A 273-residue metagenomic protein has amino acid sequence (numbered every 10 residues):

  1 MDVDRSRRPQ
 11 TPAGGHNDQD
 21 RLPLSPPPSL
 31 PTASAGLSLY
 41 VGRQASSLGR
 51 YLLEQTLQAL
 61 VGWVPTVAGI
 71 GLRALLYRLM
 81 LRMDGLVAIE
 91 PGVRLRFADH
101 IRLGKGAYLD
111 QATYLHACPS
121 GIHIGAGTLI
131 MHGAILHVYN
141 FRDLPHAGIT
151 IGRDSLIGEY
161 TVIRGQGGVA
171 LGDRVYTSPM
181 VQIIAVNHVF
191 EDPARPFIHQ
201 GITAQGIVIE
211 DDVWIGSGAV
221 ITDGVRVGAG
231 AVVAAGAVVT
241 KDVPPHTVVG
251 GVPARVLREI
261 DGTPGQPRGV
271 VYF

Functional and structural regions predicted by a protein language model:
M1-L86, G127, R174, M180-V181 (+7 more regions): Terminal amphipathic alpha-helical/low-complexity segments used for targeting or macromolecular assembly
E90-G92: Short linear loop/turn motifs
R94-R102, L109-I221, V225, I260-D261 (+1 more regions): Flexible, glycine/small-residue-enriched loop-and-beta-strand segment within the central core of proteins
L129, W214, V232-A234, V238: A generic "structured core" feature
V181, H188, A237-V238, P244: Flexible glycine-rich beta->alpha loop in the catalytic core of nucleotide-sugar glycosyltransferases
V225, A237, V243, V252: Short beta-to-alpha loop/turn elements within the nucleotide-binding domains of ABC transporters
G228-A231, P244-H246: Conserved catalytic segment of ABC-fold P-loop ATPases
V249: Conserved active-site beta-strand element of glycosyltransferases/polysaccharide synthases
